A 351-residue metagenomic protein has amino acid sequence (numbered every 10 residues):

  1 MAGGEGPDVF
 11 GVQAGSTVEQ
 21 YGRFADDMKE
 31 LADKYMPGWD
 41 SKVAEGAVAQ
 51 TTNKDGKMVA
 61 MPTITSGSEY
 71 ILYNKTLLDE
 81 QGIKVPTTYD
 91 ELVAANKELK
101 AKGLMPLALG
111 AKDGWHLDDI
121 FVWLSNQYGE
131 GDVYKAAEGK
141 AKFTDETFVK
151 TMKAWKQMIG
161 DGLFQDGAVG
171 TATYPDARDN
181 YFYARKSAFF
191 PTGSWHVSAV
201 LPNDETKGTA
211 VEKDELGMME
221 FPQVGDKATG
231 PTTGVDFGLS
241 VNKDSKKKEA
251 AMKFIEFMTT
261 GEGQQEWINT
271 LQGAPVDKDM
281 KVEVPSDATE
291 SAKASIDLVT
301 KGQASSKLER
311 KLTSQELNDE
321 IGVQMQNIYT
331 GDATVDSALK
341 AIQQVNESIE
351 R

Functional and structural regions predicted by a protein language model:
M1, P7-D8, P37-K75, P106 (+2 more regions): A structural signal for short loop-to-beta-strand junctions that line the ligand-binding cleft of periplasmic/secreted
M1-V43, T76-T87, N180-Y181, A188-F189 (+1 more regions): Extracytoplasmic "Venus flytrap"/periplasmic binding protein-like
A14-E69, V93, I120, K213-M218: Hinge/lid segment of periplasmic solute-binding proteins
K29-V43, K84, A111, Y128-K150 (+4 more regions): Short, solvent-exposed loop/beta-turn-alpha elements that line the ligand-binding surface or hinge of extracytoplasmic
K57-T63, E69, V93-T144, G160 (+2 more regions): Extracytoplasmic/periplasmic solute-binding protein
P62, A137, T233, G273-K281 (+1 more regions): C-terminal capping/gating helix-and-loop segments adjacent to ligand/active sites or protein-protein/ligand interfaces
E98-L99, E138-V169, F221: Glycine-centered hinge/linker elements that transmit conformational signals in sensory and ligand-binding systems
D161-F164, D204-Q272: Extracytoplasmic/periplasmic substrate-recognition and gating elements
